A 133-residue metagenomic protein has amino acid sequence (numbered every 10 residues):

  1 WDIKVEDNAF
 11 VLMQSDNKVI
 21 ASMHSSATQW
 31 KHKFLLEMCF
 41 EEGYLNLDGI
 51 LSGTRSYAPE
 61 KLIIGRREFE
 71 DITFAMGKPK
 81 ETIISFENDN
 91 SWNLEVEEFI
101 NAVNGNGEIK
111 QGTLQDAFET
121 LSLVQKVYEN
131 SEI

Functional and structural regions predicted by a protein language model:
W1-E6, D16-E95, K110-T113: NAD(P)-dinucleotide binding in Rossmann-like oxidoreductases
A9: Anionic-ligand binding region
L12-Q14: Short, well-ordered beta-strand micro-motif
D16, L94, E98-I133: C-terminal helix-rich "cap/oligomerization" subdomain common to oxidoreductases
